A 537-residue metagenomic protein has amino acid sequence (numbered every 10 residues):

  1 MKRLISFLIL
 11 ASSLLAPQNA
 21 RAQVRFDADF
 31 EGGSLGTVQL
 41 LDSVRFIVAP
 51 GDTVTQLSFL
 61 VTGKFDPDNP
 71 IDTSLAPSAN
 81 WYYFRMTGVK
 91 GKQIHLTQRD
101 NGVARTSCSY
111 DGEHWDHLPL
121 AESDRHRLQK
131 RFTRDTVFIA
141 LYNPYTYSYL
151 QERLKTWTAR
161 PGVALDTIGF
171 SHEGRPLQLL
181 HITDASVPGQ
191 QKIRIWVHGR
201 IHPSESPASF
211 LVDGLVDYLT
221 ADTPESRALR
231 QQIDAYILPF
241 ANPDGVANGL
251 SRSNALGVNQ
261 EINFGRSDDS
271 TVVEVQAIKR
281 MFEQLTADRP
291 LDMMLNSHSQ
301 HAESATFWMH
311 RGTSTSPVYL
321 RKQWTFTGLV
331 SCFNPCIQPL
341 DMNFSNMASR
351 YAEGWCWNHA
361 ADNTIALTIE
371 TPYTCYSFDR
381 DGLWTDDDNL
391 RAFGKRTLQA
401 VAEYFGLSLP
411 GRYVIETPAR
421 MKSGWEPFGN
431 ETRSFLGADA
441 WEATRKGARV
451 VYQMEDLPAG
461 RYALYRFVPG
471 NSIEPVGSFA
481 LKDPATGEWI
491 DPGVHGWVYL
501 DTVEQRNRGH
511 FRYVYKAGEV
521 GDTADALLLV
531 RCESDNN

Functional and structural regions predicted by a protein language model:
M1-Q23: Bacterial Sec-dependent N-terminal signal peptides
Q23-T133, V137: Extreme N-terminal flexible tails
S107-D124, N343, V476-F479, D483-W497: Solvent-exposed beta-strand/loop surfaces of large extracellular or lumenal domains
L120-G162, D166-I168, V187: Extended acidic/polar, glycine-enriched regions that form or flank non-catalytic beta-rich accessory modules
N143, A241, S299, T371-Y373 (+3 more regions): Short beta-strand segments enriched in hydrophobic/aromatic residues within well-folded beta-rich domains
A164-M342, A366-T371, C375-G382, M421-E431: Active-site/substrate-binding loop(s) of hydrolase catalytic cores
E261, E303-T315, S345-P410: Active-site-adjacent mobile loop/cap segments within catalytic or ligand-binding domains
G411-N537: Extracytoplasmic
